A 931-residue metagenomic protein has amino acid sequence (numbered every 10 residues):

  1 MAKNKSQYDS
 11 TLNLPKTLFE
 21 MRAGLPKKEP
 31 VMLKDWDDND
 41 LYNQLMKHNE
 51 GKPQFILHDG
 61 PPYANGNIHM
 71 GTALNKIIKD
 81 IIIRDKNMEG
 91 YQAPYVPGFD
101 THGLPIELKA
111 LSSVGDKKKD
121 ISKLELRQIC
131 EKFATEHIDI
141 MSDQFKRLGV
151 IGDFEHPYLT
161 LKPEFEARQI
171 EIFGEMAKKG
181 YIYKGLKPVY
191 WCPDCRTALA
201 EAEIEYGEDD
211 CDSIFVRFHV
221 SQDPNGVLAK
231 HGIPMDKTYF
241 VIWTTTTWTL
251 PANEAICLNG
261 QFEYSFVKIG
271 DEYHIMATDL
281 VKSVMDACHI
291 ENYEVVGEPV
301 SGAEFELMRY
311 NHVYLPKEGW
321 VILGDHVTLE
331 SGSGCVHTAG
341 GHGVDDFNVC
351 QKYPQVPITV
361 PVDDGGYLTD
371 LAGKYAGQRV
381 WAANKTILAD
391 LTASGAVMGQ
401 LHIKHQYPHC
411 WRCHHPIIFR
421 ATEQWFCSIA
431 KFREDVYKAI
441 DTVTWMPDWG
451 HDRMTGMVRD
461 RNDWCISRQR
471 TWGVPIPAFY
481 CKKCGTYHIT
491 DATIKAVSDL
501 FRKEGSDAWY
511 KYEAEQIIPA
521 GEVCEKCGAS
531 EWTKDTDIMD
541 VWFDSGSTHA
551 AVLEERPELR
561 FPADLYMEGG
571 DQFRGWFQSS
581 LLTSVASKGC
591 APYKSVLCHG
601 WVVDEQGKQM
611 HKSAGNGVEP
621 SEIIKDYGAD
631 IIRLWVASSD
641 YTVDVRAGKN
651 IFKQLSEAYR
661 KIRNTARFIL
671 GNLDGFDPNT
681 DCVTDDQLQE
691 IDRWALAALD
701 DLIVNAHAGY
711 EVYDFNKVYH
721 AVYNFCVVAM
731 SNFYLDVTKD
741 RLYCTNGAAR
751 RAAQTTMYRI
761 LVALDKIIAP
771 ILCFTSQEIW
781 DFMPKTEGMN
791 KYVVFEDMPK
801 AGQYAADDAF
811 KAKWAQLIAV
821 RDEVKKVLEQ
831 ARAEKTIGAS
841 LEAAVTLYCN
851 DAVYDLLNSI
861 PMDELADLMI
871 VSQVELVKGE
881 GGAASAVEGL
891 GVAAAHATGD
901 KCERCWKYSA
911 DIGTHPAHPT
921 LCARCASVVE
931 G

Functional and structural regions predicted by a protein language model:
A2-E272, A339-V344, V349-K352, P357-L371 (+10 more regions): N-terminal, positively charged nucleic-acid-binding surface of large information/translation enzymes
Q92, A252-D363, T392, F432-D435 (+2 more regions): Catalytic alpha/beta core of large soluble enzyme barrels
D100, V189, P193, L199-G207 (+7 more regions): Acidic, turn-prone loop/beta-hairpin segments
C192, C410, C481, G521-C527 (+2 more regions): Short cysteine-rich clusters marking metal-coordination/redox-active sites
R196, Q469, G485, G528-A529 (+2 more regions): Cys/His-coordinated zinc-binding microdomains
G207, T338-G341, W381, T533-T536 (+7 more regions): Conserved phosphate-binding loops in nucleotide/dinucleotide-binding enzymes
Q222, G319, Y353-G365, R470-W472 (+1 more regions): Alpha-helical recognition segments enriched in aromatics with Gly/Pro capping that present substrate-recognition
H409-C413, W601-Q606, M610-L688, K785-M789 (+1 more regions): Catalytic adenosine-cofactor/nucleotide-binding cores of aminoacyl-tRNA synthetases and other
